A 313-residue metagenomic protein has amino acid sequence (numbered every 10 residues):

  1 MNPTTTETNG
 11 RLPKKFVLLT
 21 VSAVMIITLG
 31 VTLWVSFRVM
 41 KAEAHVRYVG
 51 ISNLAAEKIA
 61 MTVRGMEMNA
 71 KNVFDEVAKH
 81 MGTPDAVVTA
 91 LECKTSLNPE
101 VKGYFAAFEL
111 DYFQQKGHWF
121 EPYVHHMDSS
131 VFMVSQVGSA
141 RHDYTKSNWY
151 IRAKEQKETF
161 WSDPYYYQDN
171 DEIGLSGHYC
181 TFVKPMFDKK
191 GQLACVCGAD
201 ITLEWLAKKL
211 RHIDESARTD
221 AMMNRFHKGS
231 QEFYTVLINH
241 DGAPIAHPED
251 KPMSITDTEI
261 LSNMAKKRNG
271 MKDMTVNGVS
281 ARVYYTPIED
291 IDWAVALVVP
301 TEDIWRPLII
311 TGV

Functional and structural regions predicted by a protein language model:
P3-A42, V46, V313: Extreme N-terminal signal-anchor transmembrane helix of membrane signaling/transducer proteins, especially in bacteria
V35-K71, T311: Juxtamembrane membrane-water interface segments immediately C-terminal to a transmembrane helix
N53, A60-L97, A106-Q114, L203-A207: Extracellular/periplasmic ligand-binding regions of membrane signal-transduction receptors
P84-L97, Q192, V196-K251: Solvent-exposed, extracytoplasmic
S96-G177, D241-E259: Extracellular/periplasmic ligand-sensing ectodomains of membrane signal-transduction proteins
N170-H178, A217-S230, V276-N277: Short loop/turn motifs at secondary-structure junctions and domain boundaries
G174-S216, R282-T286, D292-P307: Conserved beta-strands of PAS-like sensory domains
G229, F233, H240-D241, E249-G312: Extracellular/periplasmic juxtamembrane segments that couple receptor/chemosensory ectodomains to their
